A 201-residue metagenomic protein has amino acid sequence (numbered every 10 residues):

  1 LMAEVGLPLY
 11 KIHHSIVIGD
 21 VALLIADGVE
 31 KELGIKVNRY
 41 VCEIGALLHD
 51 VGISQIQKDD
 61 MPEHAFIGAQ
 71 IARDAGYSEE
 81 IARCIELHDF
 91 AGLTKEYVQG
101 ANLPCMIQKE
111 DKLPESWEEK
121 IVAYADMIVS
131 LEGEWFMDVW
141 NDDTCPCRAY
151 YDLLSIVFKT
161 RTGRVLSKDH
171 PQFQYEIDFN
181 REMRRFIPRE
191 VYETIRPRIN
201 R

Functional and structural regions predicted by a protein language model:
E4-G34, L48, Y77, E96-Y97 (+1 more regions): Divalent metal-dependent phosphate-bond-processing catalytic cores, especially two-metal-ion Mg2+/Mn2+ enzymes that act
I18, V37-A75, A82-G92, D126: His-Asp-centered metal-binding catalytic motifs of divalent-metal-dependent phosphohydrolases/nucleases
